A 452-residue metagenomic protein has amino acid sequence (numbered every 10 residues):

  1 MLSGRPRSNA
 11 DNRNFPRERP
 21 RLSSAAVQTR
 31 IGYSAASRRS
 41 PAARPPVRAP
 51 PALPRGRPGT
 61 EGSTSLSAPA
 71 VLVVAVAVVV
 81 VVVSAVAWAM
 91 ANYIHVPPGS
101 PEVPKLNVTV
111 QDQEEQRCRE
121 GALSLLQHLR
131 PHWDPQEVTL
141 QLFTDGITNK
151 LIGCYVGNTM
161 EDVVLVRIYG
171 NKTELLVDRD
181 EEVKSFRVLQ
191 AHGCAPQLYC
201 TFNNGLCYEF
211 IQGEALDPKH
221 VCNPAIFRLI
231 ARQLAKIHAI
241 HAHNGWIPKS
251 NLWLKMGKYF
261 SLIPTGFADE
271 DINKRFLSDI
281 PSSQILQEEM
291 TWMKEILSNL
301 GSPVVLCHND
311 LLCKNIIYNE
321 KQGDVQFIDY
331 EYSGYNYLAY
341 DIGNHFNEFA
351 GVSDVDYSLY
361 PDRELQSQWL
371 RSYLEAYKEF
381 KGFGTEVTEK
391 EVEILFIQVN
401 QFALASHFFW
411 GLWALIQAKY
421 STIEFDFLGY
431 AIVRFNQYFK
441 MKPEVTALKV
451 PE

Functional and structural regions predicted by a protein language model:
M1-V86, V177, C200, D279-S282 (+1 more regions): Intrinsically disordered, low-complexity basic segments at termini and long loops, enriched in Pro/Gly and/or Arg/Ser
A87-L140: Juxta-kinase regulatory segment immediately upstream of eukaryotic protein kinase catalytic domains
G121-E137, D145-N149, E288-E289, E386-E389: Eukaryotic beta-rich interaction modules
Q141-I285, W292, I296-V304, K321-Q322: ATP-binding pocket architecture of kinase catalytic cores
K274, F383-E452: Helical subdomain adjoining the active site within ATP-dependent kinase catalytic cores
L306-H308, C313: Catalytic-loop of the protein kinase fold
K314-G351: Catalytic activation segment of kinase domains across protein kinase-like and atypical kinase folds
A339-T385, L404-T422, Q437: Active-site activation/catalytic loop segments of kinase-like enzymes and analogous catalytic loops in related
